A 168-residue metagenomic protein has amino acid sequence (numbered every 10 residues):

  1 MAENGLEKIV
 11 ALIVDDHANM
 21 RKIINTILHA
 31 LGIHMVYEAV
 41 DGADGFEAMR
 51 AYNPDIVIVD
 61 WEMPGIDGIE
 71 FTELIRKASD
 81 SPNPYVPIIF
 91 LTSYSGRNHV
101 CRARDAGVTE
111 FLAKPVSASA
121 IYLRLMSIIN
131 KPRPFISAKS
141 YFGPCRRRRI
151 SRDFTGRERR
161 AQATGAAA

Functional and structural regions predicted by a protein language model:
A18-E38: Two-component/phosphorelay signaling modules centered on CheY-like receiver
N25, E70, P84, S95-E110 (+1 more regions): Alpha4 helix (beta4-alpha4-beta5 surface) of REC/receiver domains from two-component response regulators
E38-E47, G68: Helix N-cap/capping motif at the beta->alpha junctions
Y52-V59: Active-site beta3 strand of CheY-like receiver
D60, T92: Active-site residues of response regulator receiver
M63: Receiver (REC) domain active-site loop signature in two-component systems and cognate sites in sensor histidine kinases
N98, V116-I129, R133, S137-A138: C-terminal output helix
N130-A168: CheY-like receiver
